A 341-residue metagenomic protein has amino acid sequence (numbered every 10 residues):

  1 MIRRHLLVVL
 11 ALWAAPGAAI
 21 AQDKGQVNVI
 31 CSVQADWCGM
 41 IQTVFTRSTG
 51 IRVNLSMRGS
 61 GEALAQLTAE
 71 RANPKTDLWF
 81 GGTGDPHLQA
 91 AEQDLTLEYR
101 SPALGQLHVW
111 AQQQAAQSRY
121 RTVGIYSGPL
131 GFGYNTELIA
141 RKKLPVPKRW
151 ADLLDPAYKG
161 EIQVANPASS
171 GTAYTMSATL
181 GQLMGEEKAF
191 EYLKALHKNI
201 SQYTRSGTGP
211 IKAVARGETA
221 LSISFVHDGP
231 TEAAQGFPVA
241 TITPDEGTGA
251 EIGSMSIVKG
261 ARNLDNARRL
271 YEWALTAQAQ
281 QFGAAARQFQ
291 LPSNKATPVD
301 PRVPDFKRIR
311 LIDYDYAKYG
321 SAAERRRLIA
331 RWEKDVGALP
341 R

Functional and structural regions predicted by a protein language model:
Q22-Q89: Early extracytoplasmic/lumenal segment of secretory-pathway proteins
S32-G39, K75-E218: Extracytoplasmic ligand-binding site segments that recognize negatively charged/polar headgroups
D85-Q89, A215, A220-P238: A ligand-binding cleft/hinge motif common to bilobed small-molecule-binding domains
L97-G105, T122-V123, A151, F237-G249 (+1 more regions): Short beta-strand->loop
G128, Y192-H197, S201-T204, Q235-K259 (+1 more regions): Periplasmic-binding protein-like
G133-L138, A178, E251-N263, F282-G283: A bilobed periplasmic-binding-protein/Venus flytrap-type ligand-binding module shared by bacterial periplasmic
V258-Y316: Mature extracytoplasmic/periplasmic domains
Y314-R341: Conserved C-terminal helix/tail region of periplasmic/extracytoplasmic solute-binding proteins
